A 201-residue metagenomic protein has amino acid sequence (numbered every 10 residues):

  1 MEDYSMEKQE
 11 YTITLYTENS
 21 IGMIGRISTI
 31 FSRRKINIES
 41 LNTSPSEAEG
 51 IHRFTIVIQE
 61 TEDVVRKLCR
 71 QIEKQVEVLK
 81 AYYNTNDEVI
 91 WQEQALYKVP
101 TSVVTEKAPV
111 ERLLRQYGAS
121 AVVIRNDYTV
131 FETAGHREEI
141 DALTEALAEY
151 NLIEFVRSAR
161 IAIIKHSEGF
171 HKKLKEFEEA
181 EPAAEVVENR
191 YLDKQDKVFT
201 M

Functional and structural regions predicted by a protein language model:
M1-H52, V57-M201: Long, contiguous binding/interaction regions
